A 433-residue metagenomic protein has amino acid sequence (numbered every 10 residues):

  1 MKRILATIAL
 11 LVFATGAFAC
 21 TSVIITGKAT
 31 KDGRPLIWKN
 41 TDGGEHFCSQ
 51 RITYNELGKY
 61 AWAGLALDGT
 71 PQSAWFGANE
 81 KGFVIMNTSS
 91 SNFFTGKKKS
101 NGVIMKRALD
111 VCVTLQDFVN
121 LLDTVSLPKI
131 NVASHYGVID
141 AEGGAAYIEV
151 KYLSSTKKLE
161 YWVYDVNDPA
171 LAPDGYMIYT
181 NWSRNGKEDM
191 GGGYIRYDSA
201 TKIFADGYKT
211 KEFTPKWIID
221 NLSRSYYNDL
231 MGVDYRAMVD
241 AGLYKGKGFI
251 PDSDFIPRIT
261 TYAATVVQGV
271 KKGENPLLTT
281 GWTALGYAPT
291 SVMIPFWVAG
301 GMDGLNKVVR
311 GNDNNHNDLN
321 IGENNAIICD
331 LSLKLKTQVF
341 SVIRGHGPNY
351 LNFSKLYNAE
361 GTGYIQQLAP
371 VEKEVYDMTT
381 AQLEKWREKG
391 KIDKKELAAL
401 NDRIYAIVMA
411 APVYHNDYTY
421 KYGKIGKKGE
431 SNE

Functional and structural regions predicted by a protein language model:
I4-F13: Sec-dependent N-terminal signal peptides
L11, L122-S126, G207, S225: Alpha-helix boundary/capping residues
F13-A19: Sec/Tat signal peptide C-region and signal peptidase I cleavage site
C20-T21, N131: Active-site nucleophilic cysteine motif
T21-S22, G27-P71, G77, F83 (+2 more regions): C-terminal, well-structured catalytic/ligand-binding subdomain of enzymes
D32-R34, K81-F83, T114-Q116, V132-A133: Loop/turn elements at helix/coil->beta-strand transitions in domains of secreted/extracellular proteins
N92-Y136: Proteins synthesized as precursors that undergo proteolytic processing into mature forms
